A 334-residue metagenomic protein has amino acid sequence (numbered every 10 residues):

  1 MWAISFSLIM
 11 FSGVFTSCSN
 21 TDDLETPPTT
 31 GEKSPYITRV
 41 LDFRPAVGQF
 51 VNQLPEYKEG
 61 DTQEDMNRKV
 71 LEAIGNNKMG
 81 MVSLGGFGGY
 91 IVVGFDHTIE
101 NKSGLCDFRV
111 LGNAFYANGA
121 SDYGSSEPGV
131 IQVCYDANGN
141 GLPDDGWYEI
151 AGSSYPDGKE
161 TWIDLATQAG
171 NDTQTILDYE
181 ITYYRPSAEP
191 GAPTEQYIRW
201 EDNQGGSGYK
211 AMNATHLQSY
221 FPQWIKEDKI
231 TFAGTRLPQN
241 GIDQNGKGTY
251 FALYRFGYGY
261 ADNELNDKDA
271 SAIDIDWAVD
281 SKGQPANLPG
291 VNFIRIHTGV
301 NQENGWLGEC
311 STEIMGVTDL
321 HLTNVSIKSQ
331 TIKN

Functional and structural regions predicted by a protein language model:
M1-I4: Bacterial N-terminal signal peptides that target proteins for export
G13-S17: C-terminal motif of bacterial Sec signal peptides marking the signal peptidase cleavage site
S19-D22: Bacterial signal peptide processing site
L24-E127, G152-N334: A domain-level signal for the mature, folded cores of soluble proteins
V130-Q132: Beta-strand signatures of extracellular beta-sandwich domains
C134-N140: Short loop/turn segments immediately following beta-strands, especially the blade-tip and inter-blade linker loops
N140-I150: Tryptophan-centered short beta-strand motifs
